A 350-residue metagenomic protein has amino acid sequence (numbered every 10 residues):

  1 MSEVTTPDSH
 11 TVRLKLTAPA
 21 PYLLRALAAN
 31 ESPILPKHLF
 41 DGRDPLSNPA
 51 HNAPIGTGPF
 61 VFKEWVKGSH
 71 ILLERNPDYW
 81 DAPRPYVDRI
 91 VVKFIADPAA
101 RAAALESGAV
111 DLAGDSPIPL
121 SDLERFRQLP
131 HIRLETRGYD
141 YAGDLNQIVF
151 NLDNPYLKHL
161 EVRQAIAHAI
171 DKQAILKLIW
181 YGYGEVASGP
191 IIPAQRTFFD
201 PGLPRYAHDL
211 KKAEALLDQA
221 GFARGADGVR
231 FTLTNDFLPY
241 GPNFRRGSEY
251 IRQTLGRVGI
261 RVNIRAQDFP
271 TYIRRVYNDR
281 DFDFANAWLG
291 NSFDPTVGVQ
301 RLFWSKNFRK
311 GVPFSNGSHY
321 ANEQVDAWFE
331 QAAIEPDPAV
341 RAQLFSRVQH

Functional and structural regions predicted by a protein language model:
M1-L39: Surface-exposed binding/hinge segments that line and control ligand-binding clefts or catalytic entry sites
V4-P7, L160-E161, L176, A215 (+3 more regions): Extracytoplasmic/peripheral linker and loop segments enriched in polar/acidic and small residues with frequent Thr/Pro
T5, K63-E74, V91-N154, Q173 (+1 more regions): Extracellular/periplasmic solute-recognition and catalytic clefts
V12-L14, G58-V61, I71-L72, V87-K93 (+4 more regions): Short, well-ordered beta-strand elements
A29-T57, F62, D81-Y86, E124-G143 (+5 more regions): Short, solvent-exposed loop/beta-turn-alpha elements that line the ligand-binding surface or hinge of extracytoplasmic
K67, G114, P119, Q195-R196 (+3 more regions): Ligand/substrate-recognition segments at binding pockets and active sites
L72-N76, L157-Q253, H319-W328, V340 (+1 more regions): Append "and occasionally in soluble cytosolic enzymes with long acidic Gly/Pro-rich linkers
A99-A104, P119-P130, N146-V149, Y156 (+2 more regions): Pocket-flanking alpha-helical
